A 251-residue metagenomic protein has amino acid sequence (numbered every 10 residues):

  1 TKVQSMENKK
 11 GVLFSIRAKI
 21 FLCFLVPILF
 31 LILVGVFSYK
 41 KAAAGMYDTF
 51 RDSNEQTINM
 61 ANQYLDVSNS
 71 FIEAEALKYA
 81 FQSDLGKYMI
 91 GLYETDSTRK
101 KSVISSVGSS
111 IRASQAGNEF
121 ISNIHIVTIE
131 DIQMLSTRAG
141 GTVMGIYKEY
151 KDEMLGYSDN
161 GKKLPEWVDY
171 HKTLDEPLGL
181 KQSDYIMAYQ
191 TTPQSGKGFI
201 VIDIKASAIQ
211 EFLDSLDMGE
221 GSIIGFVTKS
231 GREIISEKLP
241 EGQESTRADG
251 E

Functional and structural regions predicted by a protein language model:
T1-L13: Non-catalytic regulatory/interaction regions at protein termini and inter-domain linkers
V12-E94: Juxtamembrane extracytoplasmic/periplasmic/luminal helical "stalk" adjacent to the first N-terminal
N54, N69, A76, S83-S110 (+3 more regions): Extracytoplasmic/periplasmic helical hairpin of the input-sensing domain located between the first two N-terminal
A76, I121-I126, S222-G225: Short, hydrophobic-rich beta-strand element in sensory/regulatory alpha-beta domains
K87-M89, T128, I132-A139, G231-K238: Amphipathic coiled-coil signal-relay and dimerization helices
S106-N118, P193-E241: Solvent-exposed, extracytoplasmic
Q115-I204: Extracytoplasmic/periplasmic ligand-binding sensor regions of membrane-associated signaling proteins
G145, E241-G250: A short, polar/charged loop-to-alpha-helix boundary motif
